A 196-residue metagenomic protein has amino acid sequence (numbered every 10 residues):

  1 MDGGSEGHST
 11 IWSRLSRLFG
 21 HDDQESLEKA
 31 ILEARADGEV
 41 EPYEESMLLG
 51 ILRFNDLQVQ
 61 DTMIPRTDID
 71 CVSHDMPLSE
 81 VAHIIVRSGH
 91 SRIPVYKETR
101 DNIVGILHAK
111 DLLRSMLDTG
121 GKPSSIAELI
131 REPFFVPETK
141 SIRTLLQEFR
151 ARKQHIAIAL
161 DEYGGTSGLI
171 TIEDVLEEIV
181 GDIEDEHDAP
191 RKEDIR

Functional and structural regions predicted by a protein language model:
M1-R196: Cytosolic regulatory modules rich in charged/polar residues
